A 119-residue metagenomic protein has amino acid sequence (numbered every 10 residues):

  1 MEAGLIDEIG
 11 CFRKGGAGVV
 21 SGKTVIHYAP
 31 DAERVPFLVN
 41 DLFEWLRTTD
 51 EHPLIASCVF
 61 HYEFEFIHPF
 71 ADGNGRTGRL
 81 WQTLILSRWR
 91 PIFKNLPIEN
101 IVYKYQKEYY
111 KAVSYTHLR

Functional and structural regions predicted by a protein language model:
M1-R119: FIC/Doc superfamily catalytic core
